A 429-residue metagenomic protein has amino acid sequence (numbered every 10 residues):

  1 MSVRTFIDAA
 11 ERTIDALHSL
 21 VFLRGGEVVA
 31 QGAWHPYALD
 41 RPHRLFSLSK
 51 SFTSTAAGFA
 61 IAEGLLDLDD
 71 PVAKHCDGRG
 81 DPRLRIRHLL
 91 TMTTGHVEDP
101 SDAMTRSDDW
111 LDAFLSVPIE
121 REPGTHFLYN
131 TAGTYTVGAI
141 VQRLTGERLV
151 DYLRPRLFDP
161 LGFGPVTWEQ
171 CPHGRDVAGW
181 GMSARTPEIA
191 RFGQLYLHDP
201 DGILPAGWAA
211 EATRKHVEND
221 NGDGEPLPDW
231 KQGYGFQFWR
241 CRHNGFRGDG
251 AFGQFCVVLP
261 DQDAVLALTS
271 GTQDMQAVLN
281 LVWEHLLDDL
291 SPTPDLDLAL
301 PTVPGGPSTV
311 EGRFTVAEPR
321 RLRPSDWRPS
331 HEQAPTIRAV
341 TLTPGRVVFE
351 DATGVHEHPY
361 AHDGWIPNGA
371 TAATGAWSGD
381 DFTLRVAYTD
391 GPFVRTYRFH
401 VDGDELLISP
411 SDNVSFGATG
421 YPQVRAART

Functional and structural regions predicted by a protein language model:
R4-F6, F22, E27-G32, T91 (+3 more regions): Short, charged, amphipathic alpha-helices and their helix-cap/turn boundaries
I7-A38, V257, D263-A267: A short, well-structured edge-of-sheet supersecondary motif
G26, H43-D69, L89, V137-V141 (+1 more regions): Active-site SXXK
L39, R44, A62-T94, L144-W180 (+1 more regions): Active-site helix/loop module of the DD-peptidase/beta-lactamase fold, centered on the serine-lysine SxxK catalytic
T136-I140, W180-D201, Q254-G271: Active-site-proximal alpha-helical segments within enzyme catalytic domains
E211-L266: Active-site Gly/Thr loop motif
G250-G305: Structured C-terminal helix/loop/strand segments within mature extracytoplasmic catalytic/sensor domains
D295-T429: Peripheral terminal and inter-domain segments
